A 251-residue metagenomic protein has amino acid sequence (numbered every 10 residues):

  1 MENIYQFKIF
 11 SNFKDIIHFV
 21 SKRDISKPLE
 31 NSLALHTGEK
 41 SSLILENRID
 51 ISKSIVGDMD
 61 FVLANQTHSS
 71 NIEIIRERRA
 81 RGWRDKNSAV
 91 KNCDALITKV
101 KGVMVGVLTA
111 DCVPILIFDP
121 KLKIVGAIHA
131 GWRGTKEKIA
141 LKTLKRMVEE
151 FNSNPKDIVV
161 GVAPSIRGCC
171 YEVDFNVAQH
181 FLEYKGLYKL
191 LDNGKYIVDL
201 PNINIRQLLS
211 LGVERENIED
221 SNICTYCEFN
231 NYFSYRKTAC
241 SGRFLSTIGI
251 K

Functional and structural regions predicted by a protein language model:
M1-K251: Active-site microenvironment for binding and transforming phosphate-containing groups
